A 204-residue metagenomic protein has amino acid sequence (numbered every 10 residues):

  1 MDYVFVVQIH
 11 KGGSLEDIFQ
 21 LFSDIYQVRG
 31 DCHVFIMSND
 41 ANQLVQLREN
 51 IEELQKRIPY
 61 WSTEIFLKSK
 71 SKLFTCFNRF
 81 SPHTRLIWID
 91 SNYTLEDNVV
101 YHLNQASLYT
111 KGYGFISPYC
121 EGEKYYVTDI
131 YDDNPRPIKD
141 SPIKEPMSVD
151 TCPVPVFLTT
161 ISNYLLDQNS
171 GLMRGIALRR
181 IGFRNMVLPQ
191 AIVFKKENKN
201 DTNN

Functional and structural regions predicted by a protein language model:
M1-S23: N-proximal low-complexity "stem/linker" segments adjacent to membrane-targeting elements
Q20-C32: Short, acidic, metal-binding catalytic loop of nucleotide-sugar glycosyltransferases
D31-A41: Short beta-strand/loop segment that forms part of the nucleotide-sugar
F74-R85: Active-site nucleotide-sugar/metal-binding loop of Leloir-type enzymes
H83-T94: Short beta-strand-to-loop acidic/aromatic patch adjacent to the donor-nucleotide binding site
E96, H102-L165: Conserved catalytic core of nucleotide-sugar-dependent glycosyltransferases
E121-E123, V187-N203: Active-site donor/metal-binding and catalytic loop motifs of nucleotide-sugar-dependent glycosylation enzymes
S162-N163, Q168-P189: A short, conserved alpha-helix in the catalytic core of glycosyltransferases
